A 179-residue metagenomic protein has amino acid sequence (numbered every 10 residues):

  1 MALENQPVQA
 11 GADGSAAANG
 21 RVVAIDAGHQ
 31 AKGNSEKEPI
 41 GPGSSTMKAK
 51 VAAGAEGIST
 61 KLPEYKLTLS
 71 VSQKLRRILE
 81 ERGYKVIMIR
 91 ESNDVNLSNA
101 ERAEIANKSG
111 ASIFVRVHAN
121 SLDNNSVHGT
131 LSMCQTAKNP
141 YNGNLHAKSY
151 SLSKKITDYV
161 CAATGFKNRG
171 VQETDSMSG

Functional and structural regions predicted by a protein language model:
M1-G179: Catalytic-site microenvironment of enzymes that process N-acetyl-hexosamine-containing cell-wall polysaccharides
